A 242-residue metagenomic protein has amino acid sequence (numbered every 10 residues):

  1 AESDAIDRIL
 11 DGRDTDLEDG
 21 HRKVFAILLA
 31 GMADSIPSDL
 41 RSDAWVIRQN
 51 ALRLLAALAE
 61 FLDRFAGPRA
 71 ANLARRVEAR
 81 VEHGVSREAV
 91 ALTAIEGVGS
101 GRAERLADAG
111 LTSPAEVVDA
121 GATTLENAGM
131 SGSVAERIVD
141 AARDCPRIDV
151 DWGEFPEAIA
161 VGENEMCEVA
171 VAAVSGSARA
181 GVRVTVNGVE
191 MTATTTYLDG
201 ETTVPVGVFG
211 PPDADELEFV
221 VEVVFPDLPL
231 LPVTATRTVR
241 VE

Functional and structural regions predicted by a protein language model:
A1-A94, S100, M166-A172, R179-R183 (+1 more regions): C-terminal helical accessory/scaffold domains
A89-A109, A115-I138: Helix-hairpin-helix
S133-G162: Short, compositionally biased P/S/T/A/G/V-rich stretches that sit at domain boundaries
N164-E168, E201-P205, T234: Intrinsic-disorder/low-complexity, polar/charged segments enriched in Ser/Thr/Lys/Arg/Asp/Glu/Gln
A173-S175, G210: Non-cytosolic beta-sheet module surface loops
T185-M191: Change "in extracellular beta-sheet-rich domains … of secreted and cell-surface proteins" to "in beta-sheet-rich domains
T195-D215: Short, hydrophobic beta-strand segments
P229-E242: Short beta-strand elements
